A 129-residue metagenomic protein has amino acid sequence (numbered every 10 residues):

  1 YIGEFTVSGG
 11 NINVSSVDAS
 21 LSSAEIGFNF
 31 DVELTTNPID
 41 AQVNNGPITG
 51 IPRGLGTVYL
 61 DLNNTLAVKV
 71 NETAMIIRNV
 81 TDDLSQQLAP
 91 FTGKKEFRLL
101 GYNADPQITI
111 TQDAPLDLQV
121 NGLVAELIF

Functional and structural regions predicted by a protein language model:
Y1-F129: Beta-sheet repeat architectures centered on beta-propellers
